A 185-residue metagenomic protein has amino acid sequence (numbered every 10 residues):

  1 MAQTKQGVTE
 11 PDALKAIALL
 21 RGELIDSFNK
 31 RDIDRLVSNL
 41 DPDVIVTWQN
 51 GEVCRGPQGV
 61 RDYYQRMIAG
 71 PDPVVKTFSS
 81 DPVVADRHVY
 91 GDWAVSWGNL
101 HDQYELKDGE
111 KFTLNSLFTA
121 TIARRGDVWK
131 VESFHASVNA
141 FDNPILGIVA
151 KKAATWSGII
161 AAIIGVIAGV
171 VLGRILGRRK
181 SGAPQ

Functional and structural regions predicted by a protein language model:
M1-S38, A150-G165, G169-R174, R178-Q185: Short, low-complexity N-terminal intrinsically disordered segments enriched in polar/charged residues
A2-Q6, N115-L146: Short beta-strand edge/turn micro-motifs at domain boundaries
I33-Y90: A solvent-exposed, acidic/Ser-Thr-rich amphipathic alpha-helical stretch
L40, N50, N99-L100, H135-V138: A mature extracytoplasmic/lumenal domain signature
P42-I45, G98-E105: Generic short beta-strand segments
Y64, P82-R87, L100-D102, S116-A123: Hydrophobic/aromatic beta-strand elements that line small-molecule binding cavities or substrate pockets in beta-rich
G70-V74, D102-T113: Short, cysteine-centered beta-strand-loop-beta hairpins and adjacent loop/turn segments enriched in charged/polar
D86-A94, E110, I122-K130: A short, structured loop/turn motif at beta-sheet edges
